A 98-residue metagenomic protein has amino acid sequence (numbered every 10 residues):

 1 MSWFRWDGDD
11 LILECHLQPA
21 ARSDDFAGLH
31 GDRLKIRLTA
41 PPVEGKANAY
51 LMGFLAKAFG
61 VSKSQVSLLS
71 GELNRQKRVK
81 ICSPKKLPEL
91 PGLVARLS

Functional and structural regions predicted by a protein language model:
M1-G53, K63, S67-L73, K77-S98: Contiguous, often N-terminal, cationic amphipathic patches that form binding interfaces
A56: The alpha-helix within a helix-turn-helix
